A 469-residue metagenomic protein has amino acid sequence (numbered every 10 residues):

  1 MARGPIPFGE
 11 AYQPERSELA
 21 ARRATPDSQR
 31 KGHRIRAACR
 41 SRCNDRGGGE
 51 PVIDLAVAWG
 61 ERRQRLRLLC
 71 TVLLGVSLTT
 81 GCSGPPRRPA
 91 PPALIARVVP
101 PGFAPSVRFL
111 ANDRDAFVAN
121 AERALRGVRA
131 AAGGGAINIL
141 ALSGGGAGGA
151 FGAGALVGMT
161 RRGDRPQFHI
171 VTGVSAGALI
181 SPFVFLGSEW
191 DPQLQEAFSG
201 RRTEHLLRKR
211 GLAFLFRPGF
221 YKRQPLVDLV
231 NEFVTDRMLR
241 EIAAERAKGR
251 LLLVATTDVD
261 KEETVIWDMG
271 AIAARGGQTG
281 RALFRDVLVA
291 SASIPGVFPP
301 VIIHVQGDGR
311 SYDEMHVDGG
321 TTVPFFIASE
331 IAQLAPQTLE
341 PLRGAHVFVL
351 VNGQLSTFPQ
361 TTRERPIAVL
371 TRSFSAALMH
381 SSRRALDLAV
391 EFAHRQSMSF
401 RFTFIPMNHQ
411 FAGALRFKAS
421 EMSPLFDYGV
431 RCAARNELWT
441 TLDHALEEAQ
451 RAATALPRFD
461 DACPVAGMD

Functional and structural regions predicted by a protein language model:
M1-R22, P26-Q64: N-terminal secretory signal peptides that target proteins for export/translocation
L19, A58-W59, L66-L68, L446-A452: Long, compositionally biased, charged low-complexity segments
L69-G75: Sec-dependent N-terminal signal peptides
T79-G81: C-terminal motif of bacterial Sec signal peptides marking the signal peptidase cleavage site
S83-I170, F185-D469: Patatin-like phospholipase
T172-G173, G177: Gly/Ala-rich beta-loop-alpha elbow adjacent to hydrolase catalytic centers
